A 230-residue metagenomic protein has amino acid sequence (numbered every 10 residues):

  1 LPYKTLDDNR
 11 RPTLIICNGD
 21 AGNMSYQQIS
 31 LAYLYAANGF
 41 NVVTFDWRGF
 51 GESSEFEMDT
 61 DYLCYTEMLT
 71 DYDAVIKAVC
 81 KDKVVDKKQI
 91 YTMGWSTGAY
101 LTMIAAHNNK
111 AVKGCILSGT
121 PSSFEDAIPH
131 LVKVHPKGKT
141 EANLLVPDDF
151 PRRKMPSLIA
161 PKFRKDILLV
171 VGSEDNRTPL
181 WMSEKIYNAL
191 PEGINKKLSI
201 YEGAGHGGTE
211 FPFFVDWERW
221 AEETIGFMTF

Functional and structural regions predicted by a protein language model:
R10-G19: Short beta-strand element of the alpha/beta-hydrolase
D20-Y33, W47, W181: The serine-hydrolase catalytic nucleophile loop
M24, F50-D82: Catalytic nucleophile-loop/oxyanion-hole region of alpha/beta-hydrolase and closely related hydrolase-like folds
Y35-E55: Conserved alpha/beta-hydrolase
I104-D149, K162-F163: Hydrolase active-site cap/lid region
F163, L169-V171, D175: Short beta-strand/loop motif that positions the catalytic acidic residue of the alpha/beta-hydrolase fold
K165, P179-N188: Short alpha-helix in the alpha/beta-hydrolase fold that links the catalytic acid
E192-F230: C-terminal catalytic histidine-bearing segment of alpha/beta-hydrolase fold enzymes
